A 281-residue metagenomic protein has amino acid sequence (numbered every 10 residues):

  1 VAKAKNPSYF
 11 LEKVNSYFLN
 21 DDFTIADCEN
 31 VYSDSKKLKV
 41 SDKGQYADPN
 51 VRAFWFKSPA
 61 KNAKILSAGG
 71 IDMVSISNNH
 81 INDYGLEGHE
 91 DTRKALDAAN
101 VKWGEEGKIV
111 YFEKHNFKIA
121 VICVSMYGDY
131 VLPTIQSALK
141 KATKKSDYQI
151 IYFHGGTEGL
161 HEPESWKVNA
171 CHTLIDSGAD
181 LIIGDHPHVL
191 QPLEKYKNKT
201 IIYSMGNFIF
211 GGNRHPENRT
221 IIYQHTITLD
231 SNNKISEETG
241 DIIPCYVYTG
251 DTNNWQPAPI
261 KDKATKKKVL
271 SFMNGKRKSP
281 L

Functional and structural regions predicted by a protein language model:
V1-L281: Acidic, metal/ion-coordinating pockets
